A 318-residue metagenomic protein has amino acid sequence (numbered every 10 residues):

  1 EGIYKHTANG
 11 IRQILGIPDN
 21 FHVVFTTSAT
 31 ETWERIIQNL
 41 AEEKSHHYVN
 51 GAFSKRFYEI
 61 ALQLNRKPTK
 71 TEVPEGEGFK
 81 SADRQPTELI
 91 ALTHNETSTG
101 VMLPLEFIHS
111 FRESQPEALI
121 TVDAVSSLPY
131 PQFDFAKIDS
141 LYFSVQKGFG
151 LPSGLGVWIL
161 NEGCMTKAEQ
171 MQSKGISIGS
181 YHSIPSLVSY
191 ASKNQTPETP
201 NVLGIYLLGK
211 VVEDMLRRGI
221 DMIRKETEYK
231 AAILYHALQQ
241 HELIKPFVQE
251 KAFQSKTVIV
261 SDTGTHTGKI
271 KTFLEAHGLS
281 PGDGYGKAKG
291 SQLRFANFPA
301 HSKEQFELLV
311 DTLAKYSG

Functional and structural regions predicted by a protein language model:
E1-R35, R56, I60: Conserved N-terminal alpha-helix of the aminotransferase class I/II PLP-enzyme fold
L40-K55: Conserved PLP-anchoring active-site segment centered on the Schiff-base-forming lysine
G76-P129, S140: Active-site phosphate-binding strand-loop segment of PLP-dependent enzymes
S81, T265-F273, S302-L308: Short, conserved charged micro-motifs
D134-Q146: Conserved active-site segment immediately N-terminal to the catalytic lysine that forms the internal aldimine
G148-Y235: Active-site C-terminal subdomain of aminotransferase-like
K245-L274: Conserved PLP-binding catalytic core of the aspartate aminotransferase-like
K287, S291-G318: PLP-dependent enzyme catalytic core of the Aspartate aminotransferase-like
